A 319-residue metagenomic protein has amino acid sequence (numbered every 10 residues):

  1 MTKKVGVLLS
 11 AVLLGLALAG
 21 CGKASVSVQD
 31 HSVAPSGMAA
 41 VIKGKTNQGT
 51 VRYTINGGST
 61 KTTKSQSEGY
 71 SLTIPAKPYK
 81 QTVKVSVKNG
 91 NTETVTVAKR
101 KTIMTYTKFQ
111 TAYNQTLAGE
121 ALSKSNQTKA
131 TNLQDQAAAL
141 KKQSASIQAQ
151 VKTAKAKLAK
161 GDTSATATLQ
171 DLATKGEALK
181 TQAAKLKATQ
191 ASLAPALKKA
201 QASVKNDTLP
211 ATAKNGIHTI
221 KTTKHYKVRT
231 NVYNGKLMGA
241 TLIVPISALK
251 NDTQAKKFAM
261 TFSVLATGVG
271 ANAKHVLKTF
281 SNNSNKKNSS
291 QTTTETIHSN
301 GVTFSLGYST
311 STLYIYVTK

Functional and structural regions predicted by a protein language model:
M1-V5: Positively charged n-region of N-terminal signal peptides that target proteins for export
A17-G20: C-terminal motif of bacterial Sec signal peptides marking the signal peptidase cleavage site
G22-A24: Bacterial signal peptide processing site
V26, H31-I103: Ser/Thr-rich low-complexity repeats and stalk/linker segments
F109-K142, S146, T174-S247: Extracytoplasmic beta-rich ectodomain segments of secreted or membrane-anchored proteins
K152-L169: Charged, low-complexity interaction regions
V228, V232-S284: Long, charged/polar, surface-exposed segments that mediate recognition or autoinhibition
H275-K319: Hydrophilic extracytoplasmic domains
